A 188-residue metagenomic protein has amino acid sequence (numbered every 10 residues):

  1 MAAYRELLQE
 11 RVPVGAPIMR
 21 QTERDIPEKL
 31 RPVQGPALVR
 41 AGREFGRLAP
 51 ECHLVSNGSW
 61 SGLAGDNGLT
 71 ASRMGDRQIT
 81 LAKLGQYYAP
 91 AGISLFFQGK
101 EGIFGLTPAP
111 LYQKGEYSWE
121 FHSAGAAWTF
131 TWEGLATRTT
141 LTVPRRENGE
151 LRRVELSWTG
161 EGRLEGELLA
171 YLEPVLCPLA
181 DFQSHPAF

Functional and structural regions predicted by a protein language model:
M1-F188: Anionic coordination/interaction segments
